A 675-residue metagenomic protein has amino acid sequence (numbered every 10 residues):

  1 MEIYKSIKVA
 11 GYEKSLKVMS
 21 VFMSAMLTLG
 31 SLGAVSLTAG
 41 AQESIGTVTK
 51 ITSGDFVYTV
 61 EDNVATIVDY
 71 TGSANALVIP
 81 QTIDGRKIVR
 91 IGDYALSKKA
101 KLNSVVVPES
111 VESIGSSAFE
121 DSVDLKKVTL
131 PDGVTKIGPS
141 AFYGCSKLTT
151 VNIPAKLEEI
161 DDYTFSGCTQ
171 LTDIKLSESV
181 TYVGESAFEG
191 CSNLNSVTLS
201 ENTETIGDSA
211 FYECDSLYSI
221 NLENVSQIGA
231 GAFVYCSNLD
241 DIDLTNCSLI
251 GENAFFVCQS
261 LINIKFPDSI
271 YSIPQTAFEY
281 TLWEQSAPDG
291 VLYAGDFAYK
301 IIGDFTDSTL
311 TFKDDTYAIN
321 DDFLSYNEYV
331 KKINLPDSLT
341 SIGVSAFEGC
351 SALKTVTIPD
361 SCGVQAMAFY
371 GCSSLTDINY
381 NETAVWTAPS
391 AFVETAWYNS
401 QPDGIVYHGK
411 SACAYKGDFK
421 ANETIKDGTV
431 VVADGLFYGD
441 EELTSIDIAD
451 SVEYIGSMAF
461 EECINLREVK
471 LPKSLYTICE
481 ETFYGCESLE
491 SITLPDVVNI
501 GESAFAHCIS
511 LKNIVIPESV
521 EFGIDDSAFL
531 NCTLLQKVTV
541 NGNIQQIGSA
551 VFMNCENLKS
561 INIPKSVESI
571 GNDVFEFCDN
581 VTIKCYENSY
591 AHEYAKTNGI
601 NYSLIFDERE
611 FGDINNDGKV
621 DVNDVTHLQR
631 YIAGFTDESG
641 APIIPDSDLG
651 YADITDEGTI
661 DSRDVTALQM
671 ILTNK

Functional and structural regions predicted by a protein language model:
M1-G11, M26-L29, G33-V64, S73: Low-complexity, acidic Ser/Thr/Pro-rich repeat tracts that form intrinsically disordered stalk/linker regions of very
L16-M26: Sec-dependent signal peptide hydrophobic core
G33-A41, F606-K675: Cellulosome-associated attachment modules in secreted, modular CAZymes
T38-S53, E284-Q285, Y398-Q401, N601-D613: Low-complexity, Pro/Thr/Ser/Gly/Ala-rich linker/spacer regions in secreted, extracellular modular proteins
D55-N63, G72-V89, A100-S113, V123-K136 (+21 more regions): Structural signature of tandem-repeat unit edges
D93-A95, G115-A118, G138-Y143, D161-S166 (+18 more regions): Consensus positions within tandem repeat domains that build extended binding/scaffold surfaces
N320, A433, E587, A591 (+2 more regions): Stable alpha-helical elements in mature extracytoplasmic
S589-G599: Short, aromatic/basic amphipathic alpha-helical patches
